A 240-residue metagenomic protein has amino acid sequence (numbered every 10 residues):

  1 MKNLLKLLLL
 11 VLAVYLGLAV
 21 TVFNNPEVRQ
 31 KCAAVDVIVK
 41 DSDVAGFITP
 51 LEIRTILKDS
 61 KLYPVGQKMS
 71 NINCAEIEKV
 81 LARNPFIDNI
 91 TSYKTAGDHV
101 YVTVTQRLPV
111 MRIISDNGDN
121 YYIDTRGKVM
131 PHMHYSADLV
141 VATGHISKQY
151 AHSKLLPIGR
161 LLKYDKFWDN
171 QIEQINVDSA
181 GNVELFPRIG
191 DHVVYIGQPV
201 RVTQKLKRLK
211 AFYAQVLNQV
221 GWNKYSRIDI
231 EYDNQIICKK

Functional and structural regions predicted by a protein language model:
M1-Q67: N-terminal membrane-targeting segments
V39-D41, V104-L108, H134, T143-G144 (+4 more regions): Flexible glycine-/small-residue-rich
S42-R83, P131-R160, G197, K207 (+1 more regions): Periplasmic/extracytosolic POTRA-like scaffold domains at the N-termini of outer-membrane and outer-envelope
V44, D88-N89, H99, L108-M111 (+6 more regions): Short beta-strands and strand-coil junctions in structured, solvent-facing domains, enriched
A82-D98: Short, well-structured beta-strand/strand-turn elements
T103-S179: Extracytoplasmic segments of membrane-associated envelope/inner-membrane machinery
I196-K240: Extracytoplasmic/luminal low-complexity segments enriched in Pro/Gly and acidic/polar residues that act as flexible
